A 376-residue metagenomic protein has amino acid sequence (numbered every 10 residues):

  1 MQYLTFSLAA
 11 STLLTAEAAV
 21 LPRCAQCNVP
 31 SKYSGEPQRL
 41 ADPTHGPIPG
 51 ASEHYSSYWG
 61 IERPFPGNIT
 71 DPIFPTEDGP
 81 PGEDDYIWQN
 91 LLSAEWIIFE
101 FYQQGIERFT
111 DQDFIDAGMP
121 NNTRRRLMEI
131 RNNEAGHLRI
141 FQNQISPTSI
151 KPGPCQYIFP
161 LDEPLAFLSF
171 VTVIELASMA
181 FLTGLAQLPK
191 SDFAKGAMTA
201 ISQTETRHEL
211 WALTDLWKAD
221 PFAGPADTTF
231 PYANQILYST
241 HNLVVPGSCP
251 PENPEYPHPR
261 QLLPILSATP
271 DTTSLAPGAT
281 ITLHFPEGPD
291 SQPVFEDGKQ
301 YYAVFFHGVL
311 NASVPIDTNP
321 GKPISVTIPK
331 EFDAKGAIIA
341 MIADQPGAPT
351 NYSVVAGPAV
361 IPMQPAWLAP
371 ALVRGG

Functional and structural regions predicted by a protein language model:
M1-A25: Fungal secretory targeting signals
L21-G376: All-alpha RGS (Regulator of G-protein Signaling) helical domain and cognate RGS-like helical scaffolds
